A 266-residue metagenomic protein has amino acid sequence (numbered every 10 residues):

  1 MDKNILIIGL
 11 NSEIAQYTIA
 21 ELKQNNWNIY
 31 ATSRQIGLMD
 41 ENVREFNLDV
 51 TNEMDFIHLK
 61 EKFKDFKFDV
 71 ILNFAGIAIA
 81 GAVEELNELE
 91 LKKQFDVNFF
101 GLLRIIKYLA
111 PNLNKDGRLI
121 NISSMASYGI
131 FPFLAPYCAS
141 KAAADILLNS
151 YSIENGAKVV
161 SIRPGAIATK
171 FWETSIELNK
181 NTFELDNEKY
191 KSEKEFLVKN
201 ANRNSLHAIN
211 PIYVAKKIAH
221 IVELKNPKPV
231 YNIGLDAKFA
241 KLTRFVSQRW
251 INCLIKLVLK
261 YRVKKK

Functional and structural regions predicted by a protein language model:
N11-A15, I19: N-terminal Rossmann NAD(P)H-binding glycine-rich loop of SDR-like oxidoreductase domains
E41-M54: Rossmann-fold cofactor-recognition segment
F74-I79: Conserved NAD(P)H cofactor-binding loop of Rossmann-fold oxidoreductase domains
A82-V83, E90-K92: Substrate-binding pocket helix/loop in short-chain dehydrogenase/reductase
I106, S140-A143: Active-site helix of classical SDR
S124: Residue(s) in the substrate-gating loop at a strand-loop-helix junction that position the organic substrate next
E154-S205: C-terminal beta-strand-loop-alpha-helix "lid" module of Rossmann-like NAD(P)-dependent dehydrogenases
